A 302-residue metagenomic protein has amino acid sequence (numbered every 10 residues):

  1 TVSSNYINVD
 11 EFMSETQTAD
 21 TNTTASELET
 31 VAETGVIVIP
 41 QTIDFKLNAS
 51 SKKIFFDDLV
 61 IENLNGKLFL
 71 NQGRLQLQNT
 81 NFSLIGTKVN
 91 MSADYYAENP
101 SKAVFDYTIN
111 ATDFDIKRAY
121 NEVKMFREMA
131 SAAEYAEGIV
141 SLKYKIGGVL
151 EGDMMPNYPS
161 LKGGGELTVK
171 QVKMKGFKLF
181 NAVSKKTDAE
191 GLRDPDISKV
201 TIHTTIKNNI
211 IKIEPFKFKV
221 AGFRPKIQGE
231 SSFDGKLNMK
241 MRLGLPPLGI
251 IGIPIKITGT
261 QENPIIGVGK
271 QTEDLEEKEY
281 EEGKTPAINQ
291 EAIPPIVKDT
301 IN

Functional and structural regions predicted by a protein language model:
T1-K199, H203-I206, F223, Q228-N302: Membrane-proximal interfacial segments on either side of biological membranes
I210-I211: Short, charged/polar, low-complexity loop and linker segments that flank or interrupt alpha-helical bundles
F216-F218: Compositionally biased, intrinsically disordered linkers/stalks adjacent to structured regions
